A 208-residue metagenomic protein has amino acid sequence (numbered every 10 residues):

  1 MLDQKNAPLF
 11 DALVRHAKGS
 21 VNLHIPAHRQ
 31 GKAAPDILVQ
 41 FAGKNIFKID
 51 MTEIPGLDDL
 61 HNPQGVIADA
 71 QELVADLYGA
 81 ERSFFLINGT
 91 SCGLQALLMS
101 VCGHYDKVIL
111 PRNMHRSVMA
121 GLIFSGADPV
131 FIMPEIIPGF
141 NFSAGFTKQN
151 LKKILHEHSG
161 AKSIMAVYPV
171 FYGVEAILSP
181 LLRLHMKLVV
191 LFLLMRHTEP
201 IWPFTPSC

Functional and structural regions predicted by a protein language model:
M1-G65: N-terminal "arm"/small-domain region of PLP-dependent enzymes with the aminotransferase-like
M1-Q4, V39-Q40, N62-G65, E72 (+4 more regions): A short linear-motif detector with a strong N-terminal bias
K5, R15-A17, L77, G121 (+1 more regions): A generic structural signal for short, solvent-exposed coil/turn residues that cap or connect secondary-structure
L9-F10, A80, T90-C208: Conserved PLP-enzyme active-site core in the AAT-like
D11-R15, E72, D76, K153: Charged/polar, solvent-exposed surface patches and flexible loops
A27-V39, I54-H61, A80-R82, L110-S117 (+1 more regions): Phosphate-binding glycine-rich loops and adjacent basic patches that engage nucleotide phosphates, nucleic-acid
K44-C92: Conserved N-terminal alpha-helix of the aminotransferase class I/II PLP-enzyme fold
